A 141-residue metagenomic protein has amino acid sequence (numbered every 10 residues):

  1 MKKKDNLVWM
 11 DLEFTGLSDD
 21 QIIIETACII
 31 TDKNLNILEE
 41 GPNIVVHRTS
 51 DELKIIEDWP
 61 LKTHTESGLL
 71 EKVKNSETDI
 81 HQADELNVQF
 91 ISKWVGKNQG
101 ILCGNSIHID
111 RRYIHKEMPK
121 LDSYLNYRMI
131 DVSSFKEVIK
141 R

Functional and structural regions predicted by a protein language model:
K2-L102: Conserved non-catalytic scaffold segment of RNase H-like nuclease domains
D79, A83-N87, D110, E117 (+2 more regions): Amphipathic alpha-helical interface surfaces
I91, V95, H108-R128: Substrate-recognition/cap helix-loop segment adjacent to the acidic, metal-dependent catalytic center of Asp-based
G104-S106: Short His-Asn-centered micro-motif
N126-R141: Short, flexible loop segments at boundaries between secondary-structure elements
